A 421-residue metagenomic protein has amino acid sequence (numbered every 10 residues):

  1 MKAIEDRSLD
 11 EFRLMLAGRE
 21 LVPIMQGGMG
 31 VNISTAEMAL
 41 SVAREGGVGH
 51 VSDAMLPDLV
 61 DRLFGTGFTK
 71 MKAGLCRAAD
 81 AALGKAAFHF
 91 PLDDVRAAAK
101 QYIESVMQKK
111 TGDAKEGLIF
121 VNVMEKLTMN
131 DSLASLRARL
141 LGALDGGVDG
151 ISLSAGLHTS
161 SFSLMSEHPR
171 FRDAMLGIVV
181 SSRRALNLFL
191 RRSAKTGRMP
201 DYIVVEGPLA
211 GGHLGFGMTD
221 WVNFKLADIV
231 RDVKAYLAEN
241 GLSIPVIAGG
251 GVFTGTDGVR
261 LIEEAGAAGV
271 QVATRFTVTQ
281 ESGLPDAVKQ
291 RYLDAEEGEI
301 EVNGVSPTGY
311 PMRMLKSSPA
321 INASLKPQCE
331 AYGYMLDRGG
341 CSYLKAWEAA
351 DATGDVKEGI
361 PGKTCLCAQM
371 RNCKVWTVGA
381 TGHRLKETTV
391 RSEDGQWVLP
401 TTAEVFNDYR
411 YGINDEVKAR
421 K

Functional and structural regions predicted by a protein language model:
M1-N240, Y411-K421: Active-site entrance/lid segments in N-terminal catalytic domains of soluble metabolic enzymes
M25, A210-V230, Y236-I247, F253-K421: Conserved active-site-proximal phosphate/metal-binding subdomains
I33, V252-F253: Residue-level detector of alpha-helix initiation sites
H50, S152, I247-A248, Q271: A structural signal for short, well-ordered beta-strand segments and their strand-loop junctions that often border
S161, A248-G249: Short, surface-exposed recognition loops or helix-turn segments adjacent to catalytic cores
